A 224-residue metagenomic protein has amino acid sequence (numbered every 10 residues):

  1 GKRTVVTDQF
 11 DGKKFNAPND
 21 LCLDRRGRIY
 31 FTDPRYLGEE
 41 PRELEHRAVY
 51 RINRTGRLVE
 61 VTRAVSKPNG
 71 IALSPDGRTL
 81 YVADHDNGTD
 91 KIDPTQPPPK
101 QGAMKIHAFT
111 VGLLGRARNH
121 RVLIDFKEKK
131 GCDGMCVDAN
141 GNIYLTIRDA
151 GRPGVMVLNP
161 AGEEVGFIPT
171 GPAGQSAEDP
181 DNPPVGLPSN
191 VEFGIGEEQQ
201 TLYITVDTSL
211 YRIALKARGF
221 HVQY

Functional and structural regions predicted by a protein language model:
G1-K2, R54-R57, L113, A161-E163 (+1 more regions): Short coil turn/linker residues within repeat-based beta-strand modules
T4-D8, V59-R63, A117-D125, V165-G171 (+1 more regions): Beta-propeller fold detector
D11-I29, E43-A48, L58-K91, A103-K105 (+3 more regions): Beta-rich, blade/repeat-based domains predominating in secreted/periplasmic proteins but also intracellular
P34-Y36, H85-N87, Q101, V111 (+4 more regions): Short loop/turn segments immediately following the C-termini of beta-strands
G38-R42, I92-K100: Short consensus segments that form the blades of beta-propeller domains, in both extracellular/periplasmic
R47-Y50, K105-H107, G154-M156, S209-Y211: A short loop-to-beta-strand structural motif that recurs across blades of beta-propeller domains
P99, A108-R116, G162, A214-Y224: Short loop/turn segments immediately following beta-strands, especially the blade-tip and inter-blade linker loops
L187-Y224: Blade-level signature of beta-propeller repeat domains, shared across WD40, Kelch, NHL, RCC1 and BNR/Asp-box propellers
